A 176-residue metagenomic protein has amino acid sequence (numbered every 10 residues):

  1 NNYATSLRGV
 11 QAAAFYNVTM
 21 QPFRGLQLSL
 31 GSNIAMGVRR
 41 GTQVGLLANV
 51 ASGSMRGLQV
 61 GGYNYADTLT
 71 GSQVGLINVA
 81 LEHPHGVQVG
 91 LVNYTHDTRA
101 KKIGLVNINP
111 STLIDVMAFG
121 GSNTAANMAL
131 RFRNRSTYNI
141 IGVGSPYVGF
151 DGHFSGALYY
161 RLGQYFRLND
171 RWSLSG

Functional and structural regions predicted by a protein language model:
N1-R167, S173-S175: Surface-exposed, glycine- and small/polar-enriched segments that build interaction surfaces at terminal
